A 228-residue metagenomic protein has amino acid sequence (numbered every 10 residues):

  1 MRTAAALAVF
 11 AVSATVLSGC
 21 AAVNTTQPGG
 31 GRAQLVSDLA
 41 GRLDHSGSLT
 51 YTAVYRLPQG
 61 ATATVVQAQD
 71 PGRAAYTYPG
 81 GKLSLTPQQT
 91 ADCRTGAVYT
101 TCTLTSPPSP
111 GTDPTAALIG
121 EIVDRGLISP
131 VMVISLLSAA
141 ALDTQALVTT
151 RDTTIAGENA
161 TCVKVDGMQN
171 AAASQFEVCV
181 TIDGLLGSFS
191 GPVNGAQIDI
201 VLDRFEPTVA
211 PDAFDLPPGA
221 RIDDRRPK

Functional and structural regions predicted by a protein language model:
R2-P71, G111, T115-A117, D212 (+1 more regions): N-terminal leader/targeting segments and the immediate start of mature chains
T26-Q27, Y99, P107-S109, M168 (+1 more regions): Secreted/processed peptides and extracellular or luminal domains of membrane proteins
D44-L49, V66-A75, L83-G96, A156-N159 (+2 more regions): Short, solvent-exposed coil/turn segments at beta-strand boundaries
V54-L57, T77-G80, C93-A97, G167 (+1 more regions): Beta-turn initiation residues at beta-strand->coil junctions
T64-P130, I198-D199: An acidic-aromatic
L104-I155, F214-R221: Solvent-exposed helix/loop surface patches that form functional interfaces
R151-A220: Gly/Pro-enriched, hydrophobic low-complexity segments that function as extracytoplasmic propeptides/linkers
